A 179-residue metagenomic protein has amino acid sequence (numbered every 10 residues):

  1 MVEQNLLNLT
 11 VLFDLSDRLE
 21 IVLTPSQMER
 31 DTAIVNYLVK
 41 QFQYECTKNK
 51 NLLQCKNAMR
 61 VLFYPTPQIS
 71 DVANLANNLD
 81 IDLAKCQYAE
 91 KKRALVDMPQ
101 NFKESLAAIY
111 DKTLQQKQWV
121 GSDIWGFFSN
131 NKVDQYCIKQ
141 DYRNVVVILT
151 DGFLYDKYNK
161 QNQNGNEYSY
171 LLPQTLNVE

Functional and structural regions predicted by a protein language model:
M1-E3, K48-L53, K132-Q140: Surface-exposed acidic, glycine-flexible loop patches that form ligand/cofactor-binding and adhesion interfaces
Q4-I81, V145-V147: Von Willebrand factor
S16, G152-F153: Catalytic metal-binding/acid-base residues of hydrolase active sites
T32-V35, D82-K85, Y168-L172: Short, surface-exposed linear patches
Y37-T47, F127-K132, S169-V178: N-terminal post-signal-peptidase region of extra-cytosolic proteins
K85-Y142: Von Willebrand factor
K139-V147, D156: Ser/Thr/Pro-rich, low-complexity mucin-like regions that serve as glycosylated stalks/linkers or repetitive adhesive
F153-E179: VWA/integrin I-like adhesion module and closely mimicked acidic/polar interface patches used
